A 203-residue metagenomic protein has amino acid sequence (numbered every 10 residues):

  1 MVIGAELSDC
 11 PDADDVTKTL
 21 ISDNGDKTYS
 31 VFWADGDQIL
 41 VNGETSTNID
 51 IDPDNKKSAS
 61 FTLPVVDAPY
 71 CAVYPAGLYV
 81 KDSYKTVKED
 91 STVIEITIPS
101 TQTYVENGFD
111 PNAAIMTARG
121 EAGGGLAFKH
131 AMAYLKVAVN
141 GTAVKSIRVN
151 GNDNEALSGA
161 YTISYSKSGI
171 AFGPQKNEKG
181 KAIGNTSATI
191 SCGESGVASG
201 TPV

Functional and structural regions predicted by a protein language model:
M1-V203: Sec-type signal peptide cleavage vicinity
